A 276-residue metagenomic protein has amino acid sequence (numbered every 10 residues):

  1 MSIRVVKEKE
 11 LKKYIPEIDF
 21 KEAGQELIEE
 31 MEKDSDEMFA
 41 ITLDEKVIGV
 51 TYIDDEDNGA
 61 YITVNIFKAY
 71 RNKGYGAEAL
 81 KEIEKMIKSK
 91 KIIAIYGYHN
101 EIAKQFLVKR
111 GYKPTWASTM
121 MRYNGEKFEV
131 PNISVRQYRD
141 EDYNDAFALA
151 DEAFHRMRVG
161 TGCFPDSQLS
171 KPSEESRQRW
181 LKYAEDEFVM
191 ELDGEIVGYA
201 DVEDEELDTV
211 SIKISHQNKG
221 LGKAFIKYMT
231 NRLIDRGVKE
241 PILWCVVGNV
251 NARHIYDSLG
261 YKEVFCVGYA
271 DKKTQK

Functional and structural regions predicted by a protein language model:
M1-Y14, S134-V159: A short beta-loop-alpha structural element at the N-terminal edge of CoA-dependent acyl/N-acetyltransferase catalytic
E8-M31, H155-R177: Conserved GNAT-fold acetyl-CoA-binding loop/helix
Q25-E78, V197-D208: Conserved donor-binding loop and adjoining core beta-sheet/short helix segment in diverse acyl/aminoacyl transferases
G49, W116-A117, G198, G222 (+1 more regions): A structural microfeature
I62, I92-G97, L207, P241-C245: Conserved hydrophobic beta-strand within the GNAT/NAT acetyltransferase core sheet that lines the active-site cleft
R71-I133, A270-D271: Acyl-donor-binding surface of acyltransferase catalytic domains
N72-M86, I212, N218-R232, H254 (+1 more regions): Conserved acetyl-CoA-binding loop-helix of GNAT-fold acetyltransferases
W116-E141, I242-V250, K262, C266-K276: C-terminal "cap" of GNAT-fold acetyltransferases
